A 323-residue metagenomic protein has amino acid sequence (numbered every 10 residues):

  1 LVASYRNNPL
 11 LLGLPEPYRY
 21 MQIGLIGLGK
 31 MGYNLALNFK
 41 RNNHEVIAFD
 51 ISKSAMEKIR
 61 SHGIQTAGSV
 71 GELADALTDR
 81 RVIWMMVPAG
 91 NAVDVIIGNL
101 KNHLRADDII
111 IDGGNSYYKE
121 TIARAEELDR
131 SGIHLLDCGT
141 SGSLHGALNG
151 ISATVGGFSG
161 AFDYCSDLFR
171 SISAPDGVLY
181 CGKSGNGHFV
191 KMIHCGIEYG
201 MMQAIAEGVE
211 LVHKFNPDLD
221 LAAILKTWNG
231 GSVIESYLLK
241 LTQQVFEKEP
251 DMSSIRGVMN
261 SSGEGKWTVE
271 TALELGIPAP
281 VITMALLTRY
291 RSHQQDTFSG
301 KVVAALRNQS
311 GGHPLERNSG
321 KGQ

Functional and structural regions predicted by a protein language model:
L1-Y20: N-terminal amphipathic/basic-hydrophobic helices that include classical n-h-c signal peptides and signal-anchor
Y18-R81, H103, D107, L144-A147 (+1 more regions): NAD(P)+-binding Rossmann beta1-loop-alpha1 motif at the extreme N-terminus of oxidoreductases
K40, R60, I122, D129 (+1 more regions): Anion (oxyanion) recognition and catalysis
V46, T66, L135-L136, A279: Hydrophobic beta-strand scaffold residues
I51, I64-I122, D129, A147-V155: Rossmann-like NAD(P)-binding element
I96, I111, Y117-V212: Rossmann-fold dinucleotide-binding core
G150, T154, Y164, G185-H313 (+1 more regions): Helical "substrate-binding/catalytic lid" subdomain of Rossmann-like NAD(P)-dependent dehydrogenases/reductases
S173-G182, N308-Q323: Electropositive, surface-exposed helix/loop patches at the edges of structured domains that serve as adaptable
